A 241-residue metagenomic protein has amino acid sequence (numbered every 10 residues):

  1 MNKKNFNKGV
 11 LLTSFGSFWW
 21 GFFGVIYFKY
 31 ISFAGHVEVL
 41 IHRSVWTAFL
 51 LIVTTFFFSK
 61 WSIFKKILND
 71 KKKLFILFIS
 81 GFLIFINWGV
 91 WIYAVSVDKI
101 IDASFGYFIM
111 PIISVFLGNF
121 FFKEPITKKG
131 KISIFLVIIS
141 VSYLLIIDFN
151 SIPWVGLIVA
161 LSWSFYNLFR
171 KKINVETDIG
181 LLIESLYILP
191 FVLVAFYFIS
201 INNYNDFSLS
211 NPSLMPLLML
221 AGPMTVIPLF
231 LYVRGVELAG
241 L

Functional and structural regions predicted by a protein language model:
M1-E38, I139-K172, M215: Glycine-/small-residue-enriched transmembrane alpha-helix faces in small-molecule transporters and effluxers
M1-F15, F49-L77, I126-K128, L181 (+2 more regions): Membrane-interface interhelical linkers
S14-I26, F78-V95, L157-F169, N203-L241: Hydrophobic alpha-helical transmembrane segments of multi-pass membrane transport proteins, especially secondary
V25-V37, I63-I67, Y93-K99, S142-D148 (+1 more regions): Membrane-interface helix termini and inter-helical loops of multi-pass transporters
Y30-I31, V39, A94-V95, F120-F122 (+3 more regions): Hydrophobic/aromatic residues within transmembrane alpha-helices of multi-pass small-molecule transporters
W46-L50, G106-F120, F191: Alpha-helical transmembrane segments of compact multi-pass small-molecule transporters, enriched in specific families
Y93, M110-G130, R234: C-terminal transmembrane-helix exit sites in multi-pass transporters
Y107, K123-Y143, F149-L157, S185: Loop-to-transmembrane alpha-helix entry segments
